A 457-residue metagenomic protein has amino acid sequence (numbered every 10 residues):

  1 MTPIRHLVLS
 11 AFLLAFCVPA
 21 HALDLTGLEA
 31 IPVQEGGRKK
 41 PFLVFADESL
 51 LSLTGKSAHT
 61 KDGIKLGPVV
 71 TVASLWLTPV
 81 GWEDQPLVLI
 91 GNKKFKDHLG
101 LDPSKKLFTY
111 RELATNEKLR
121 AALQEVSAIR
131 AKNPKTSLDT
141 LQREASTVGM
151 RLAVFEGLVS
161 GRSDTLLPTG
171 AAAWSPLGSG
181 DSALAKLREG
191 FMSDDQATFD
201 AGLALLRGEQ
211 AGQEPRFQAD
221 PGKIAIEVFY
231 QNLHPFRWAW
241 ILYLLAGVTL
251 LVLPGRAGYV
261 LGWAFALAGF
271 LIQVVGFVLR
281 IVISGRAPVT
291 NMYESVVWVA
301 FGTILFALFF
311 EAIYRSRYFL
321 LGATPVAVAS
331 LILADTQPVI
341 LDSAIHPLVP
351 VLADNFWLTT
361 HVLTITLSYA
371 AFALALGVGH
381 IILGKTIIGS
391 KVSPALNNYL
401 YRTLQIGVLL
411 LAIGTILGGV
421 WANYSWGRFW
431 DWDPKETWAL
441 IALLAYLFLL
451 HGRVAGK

Functional and structural regions predicted by a protein language model:
M1-I4: N-terminal secretory signal peptides that target proteins for export/translocation
H6-C17: Bacterial N-terminal signal peptides
A15-A20, P254, F277, L308 (+3 more regions): Hydrophobic membrane-targeting alpha-helices
A20-F229: Soluble extramembrane regions of membrane proteins in the secretory/endomembrane system
I31-V33, E209-L233, V275-V296, P338-L363 (+2 more regions): Membrane-interface interhelical loops and short amphipathic "cap" helices that link adjacent transmembrane segments
L43-S49, W298-V299, S368, L440-I441: Short hydrophobic alpha-helical segments that form membrane-spanning helices or hydrophobic packing faces of helical
Q218-V328, A334-Q337, A344-P347: Core alpha-helical transmembrane segments of integral membrane proteins
T303-K457: Generic detector of multi-pass transmembrane helix bundles and their immediately adjacent loops in polytopic membrane
